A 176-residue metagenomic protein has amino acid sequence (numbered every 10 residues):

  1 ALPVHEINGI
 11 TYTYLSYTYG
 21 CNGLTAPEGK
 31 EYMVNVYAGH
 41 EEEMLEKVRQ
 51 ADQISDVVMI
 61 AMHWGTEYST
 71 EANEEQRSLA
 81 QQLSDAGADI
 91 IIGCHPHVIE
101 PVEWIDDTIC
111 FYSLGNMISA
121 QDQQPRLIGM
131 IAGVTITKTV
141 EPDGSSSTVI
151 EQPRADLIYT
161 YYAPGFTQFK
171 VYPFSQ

Functional and structural regions predicted by a protein language model:
A1-Q176: Acidic, metal/ion-coordinating pockets
